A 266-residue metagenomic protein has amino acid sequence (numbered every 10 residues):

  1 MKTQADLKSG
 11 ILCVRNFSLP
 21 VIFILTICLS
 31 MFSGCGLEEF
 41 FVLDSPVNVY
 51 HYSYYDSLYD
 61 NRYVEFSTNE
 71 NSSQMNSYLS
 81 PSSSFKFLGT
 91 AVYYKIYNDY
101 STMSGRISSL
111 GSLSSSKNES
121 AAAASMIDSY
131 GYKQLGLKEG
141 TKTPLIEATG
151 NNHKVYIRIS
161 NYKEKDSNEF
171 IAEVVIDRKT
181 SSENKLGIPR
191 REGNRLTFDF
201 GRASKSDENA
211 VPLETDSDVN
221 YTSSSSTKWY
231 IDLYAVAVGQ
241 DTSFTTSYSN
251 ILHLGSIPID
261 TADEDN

Functional and structural regions predicted by a protein language model:
M1-N16: N-terminal secretory signal peptides that target proteins for export/translocation
F23-I27: Hydrophobic helical h-region of N-terminal Sec-dependent signal peptides in bacterial secretory/periplasmic proteins
M31-G34: C-terminal motif of bacterial Sec signal peptides marking the signal peptidase cleavage site
G36-S84, F244-N266: Pro/Thr/Ser/Gly-rich low-complexity, intrinsically disordered linker/stalk tracts
V64-F66, V92, L233: Hydrophobic beta-strand residues in large extracellular and virion-surface proteins
K86-T227: Recognizes extended acidic, P/S/T-rich segments that occur within or adjacent to Ig-like beta-sandwich modules
E214-L252: Beta-strand-rich modules
